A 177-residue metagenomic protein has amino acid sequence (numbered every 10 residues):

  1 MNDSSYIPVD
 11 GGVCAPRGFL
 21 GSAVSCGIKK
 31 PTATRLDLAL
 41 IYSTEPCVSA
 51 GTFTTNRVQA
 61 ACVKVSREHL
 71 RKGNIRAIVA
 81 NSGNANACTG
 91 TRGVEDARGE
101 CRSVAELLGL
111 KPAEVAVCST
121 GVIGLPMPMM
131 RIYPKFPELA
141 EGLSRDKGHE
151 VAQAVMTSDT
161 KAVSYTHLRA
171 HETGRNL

Functional and structural regions predicted by a protein language model:
M1-F53: N-terminal amphipathic/basic leader segments beginning at the initiator methionine
L36-L38, A61, V151-Q153: Structural beta-strand/beta-sheet cores of well-ordered domains, especially the beta-sheet scaffolds that support
A39-A97: Glycine-rich phosphate/pyrophosphate-binding loop regions near the starts of catalytic domains
N74-G83, A87-G142: A glycine-rich phosphate/pyrophosphate-binding beta-strand-loop-alpha-helix module
G142-E150: FAD-binding glycine-rich core of flavoenzymes that anchor FAD
H149-V163: RNA-contacting regions in translation and RNA-metabolism proteins, encompassing KH/S1 modules where present
T166-T173: Conserved small/polar residues in nucleotide/adenosyl-binding loops
